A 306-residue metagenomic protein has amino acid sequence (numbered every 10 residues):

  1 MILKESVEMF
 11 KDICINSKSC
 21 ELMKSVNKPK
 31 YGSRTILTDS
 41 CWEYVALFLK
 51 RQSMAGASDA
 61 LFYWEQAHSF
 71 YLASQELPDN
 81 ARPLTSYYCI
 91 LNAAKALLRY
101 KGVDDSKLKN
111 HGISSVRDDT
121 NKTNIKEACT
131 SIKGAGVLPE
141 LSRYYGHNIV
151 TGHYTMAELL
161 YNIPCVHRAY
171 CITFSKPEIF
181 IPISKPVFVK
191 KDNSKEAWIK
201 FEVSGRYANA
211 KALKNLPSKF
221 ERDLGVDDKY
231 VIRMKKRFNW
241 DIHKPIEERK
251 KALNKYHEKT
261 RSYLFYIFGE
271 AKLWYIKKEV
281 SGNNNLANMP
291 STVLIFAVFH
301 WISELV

Functional and structural regions predicted by a protein language model:
M1-V306: Terminal alpha-helical segments
